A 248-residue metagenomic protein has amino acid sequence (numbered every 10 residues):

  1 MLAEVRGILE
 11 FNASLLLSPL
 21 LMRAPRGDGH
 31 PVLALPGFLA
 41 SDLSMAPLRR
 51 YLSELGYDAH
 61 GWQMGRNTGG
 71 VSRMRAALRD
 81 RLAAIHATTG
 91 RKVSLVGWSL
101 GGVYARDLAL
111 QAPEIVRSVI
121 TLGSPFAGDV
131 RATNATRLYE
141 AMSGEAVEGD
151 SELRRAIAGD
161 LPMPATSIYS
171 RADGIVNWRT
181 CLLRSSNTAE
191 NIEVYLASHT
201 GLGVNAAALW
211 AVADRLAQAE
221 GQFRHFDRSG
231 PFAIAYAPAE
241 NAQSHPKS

Functional and structural regions predicted by a protein language model:
M1-L33, R50, L55, T88 (+1 more regions): Flexible, membrane-associating and regulatory peripheral segments of lipid-active enzymes
R6-L15, P36-M45, I168-W178: Phosphate-binding glycine-rich loops and adjacent basic patches that engage nucleotide phosphates, nucleic-acid
R6-L9, A13-L20, L82, H86 (+2 more regions): Generic secondary-structure transition motif, activating predominantly at the C-termini of alpha-helices
R23-A24, R49-R50, D80, L183-R184: Short, flexible segments with low predicted structural confidence
H30-L43, P47, S53-G65, G69-M163 (+2 more regions): Serine-dependent carboxylesterase/thioesterase catalytic core of lipase-like alpha/beta-hydrolase/SGNH enzymes
P47-L48, V212: Amphipathic alpha-helical segments
L110-Q111, V116-S248: Helical cap/lid subdomain of alpha/beta-hydrolase-fold lipid enzymes that gates access to the catalytic pocket
